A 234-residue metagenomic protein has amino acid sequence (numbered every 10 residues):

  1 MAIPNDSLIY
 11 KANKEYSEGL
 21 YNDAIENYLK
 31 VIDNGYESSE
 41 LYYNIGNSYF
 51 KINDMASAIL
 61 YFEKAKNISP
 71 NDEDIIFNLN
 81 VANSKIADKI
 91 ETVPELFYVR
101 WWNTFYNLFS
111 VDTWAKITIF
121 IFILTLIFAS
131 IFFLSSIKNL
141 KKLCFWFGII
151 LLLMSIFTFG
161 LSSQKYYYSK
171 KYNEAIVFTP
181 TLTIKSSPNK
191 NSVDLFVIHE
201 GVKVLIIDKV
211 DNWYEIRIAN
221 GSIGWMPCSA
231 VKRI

Functional and structural regions predicted by a protein language model:
M55, K142-T179, S186-N189, V193 (+2 more regions): Boundary regions of SH3-family modules and the immediately adjacent low-complexity/disordered segments in eukaryotic
V93-F133: Membrane-embedded alpha-helical segments of integral membrane proteins
